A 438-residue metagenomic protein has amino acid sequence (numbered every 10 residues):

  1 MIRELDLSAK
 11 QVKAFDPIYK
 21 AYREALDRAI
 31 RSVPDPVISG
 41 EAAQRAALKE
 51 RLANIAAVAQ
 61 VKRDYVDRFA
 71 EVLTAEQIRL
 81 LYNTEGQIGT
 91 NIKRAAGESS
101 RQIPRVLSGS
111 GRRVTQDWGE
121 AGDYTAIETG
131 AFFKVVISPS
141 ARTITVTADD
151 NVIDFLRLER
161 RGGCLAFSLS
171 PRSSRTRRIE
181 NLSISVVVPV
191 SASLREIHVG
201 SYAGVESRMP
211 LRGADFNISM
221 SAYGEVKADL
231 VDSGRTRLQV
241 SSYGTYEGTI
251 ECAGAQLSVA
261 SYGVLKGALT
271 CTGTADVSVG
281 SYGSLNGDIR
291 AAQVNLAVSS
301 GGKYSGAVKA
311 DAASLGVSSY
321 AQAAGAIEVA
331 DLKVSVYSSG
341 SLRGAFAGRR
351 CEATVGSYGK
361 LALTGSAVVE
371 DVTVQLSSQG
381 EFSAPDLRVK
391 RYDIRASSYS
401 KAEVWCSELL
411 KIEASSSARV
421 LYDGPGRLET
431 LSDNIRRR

Functional and structural regions predicted by a protein language model:
M1-S108: Charge-rich (acidic/polar
I2-D6, V12-F15, S338-V368: Short, structured interface segments that constitute the first stable element of a domain
R31, P104-S221, E225-A260, V264-G280 (+10 more regions): Acidic (Asp/Glu) and glycine-rich low-complexity loops/linkers that are typically intrinsically disordered
K62, R391-A396, L410-A414: Short leucine-rich amphipathic alpha-helical surface patches
R79, V420-L421: A short amphipathic beta-strand at an alpha->beta junction
